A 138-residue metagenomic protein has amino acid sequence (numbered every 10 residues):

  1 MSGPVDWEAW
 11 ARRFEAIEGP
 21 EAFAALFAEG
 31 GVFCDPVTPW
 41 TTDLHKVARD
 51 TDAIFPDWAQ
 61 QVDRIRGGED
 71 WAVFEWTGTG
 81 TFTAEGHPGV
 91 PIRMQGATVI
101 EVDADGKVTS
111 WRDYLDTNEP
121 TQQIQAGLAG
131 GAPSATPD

Functional and structural regions predicted by a protein language model:
M1-E29, G127-D138: Short, low-complexity N-terminal intrinsically disordered segments enriched in polar/charged residues
S2, R49-D138: A beta-strand edge to alpha-helix "cap/lid" segment located at domain peripheries
P4, P20-E69: A solvent-exposed, acidic/Ser-Thr-rich amphipathic alpha-helical stretch
E8-W10, F33-C34, G86: Residues at structural and domain junctions
R13, V37, S110: Short, flexible active-site loop motifs that bind/organize anionic cofactors or intermediates
